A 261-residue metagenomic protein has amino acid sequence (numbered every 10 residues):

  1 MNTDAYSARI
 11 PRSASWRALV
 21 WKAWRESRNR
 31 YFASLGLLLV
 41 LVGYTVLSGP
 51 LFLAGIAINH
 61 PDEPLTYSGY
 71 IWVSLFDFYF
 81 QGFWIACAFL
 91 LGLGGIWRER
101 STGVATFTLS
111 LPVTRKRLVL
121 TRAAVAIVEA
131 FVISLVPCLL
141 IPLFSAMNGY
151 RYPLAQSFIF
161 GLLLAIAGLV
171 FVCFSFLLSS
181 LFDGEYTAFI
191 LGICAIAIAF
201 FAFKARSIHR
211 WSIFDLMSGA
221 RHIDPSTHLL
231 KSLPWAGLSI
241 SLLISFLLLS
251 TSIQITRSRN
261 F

Functional and structural regions predicted by a protein language model:
N2-S13, L19, S48-I71, L181 (+1 more regions): Terminal transmembrane helical anchor/hairpin motif
N29-I56, Y79-F89, L191-F201: Hydrophobic alpha-helical transmembrane segments of multi-pass membrane transport/permease proteins
F32, V136, V170, L247-L248: Residue-level signal for transmembrane alpha-helical positions in Major Facilitator Superfamily
V42-G49, T66-I85, L120-Y186, S232-A236: Secretory targeting signals
A88-G92, V104, L140, C173-F174 (+1 more regions): Hydrophobic/aromatic residues in alpha-helical transmembrane segments
L90-L109, A123: Transmembrane helix boundary and interhelical loop/hinge segments in multi-pass membrane proteins
